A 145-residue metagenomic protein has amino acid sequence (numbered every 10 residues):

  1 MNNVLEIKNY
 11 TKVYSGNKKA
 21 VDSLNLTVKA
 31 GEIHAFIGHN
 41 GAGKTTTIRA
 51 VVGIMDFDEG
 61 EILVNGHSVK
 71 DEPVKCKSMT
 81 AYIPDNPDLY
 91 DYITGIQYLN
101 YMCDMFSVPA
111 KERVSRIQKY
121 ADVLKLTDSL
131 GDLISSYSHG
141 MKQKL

Functional and structural regions predicted by a protein language model:
N17-K19, V74: Short coil-to-beta microelement around the adenine-binding A-loop and adjacent beta1/P-loop entry of ABC ATPase
H39-G43: Walker A (P-loop) phosphate-binding loop of ABC-type ATPase nucleotide-binding domains
V52: Helix-to-loop junction immediately C-terminal to a conserved catalytic motif
G60-D71, K75-C76, T80: Conserved ABC transporter NBD signature motif
N100, D104, K111-S129: Conserved ABC ATPase "signature" region
